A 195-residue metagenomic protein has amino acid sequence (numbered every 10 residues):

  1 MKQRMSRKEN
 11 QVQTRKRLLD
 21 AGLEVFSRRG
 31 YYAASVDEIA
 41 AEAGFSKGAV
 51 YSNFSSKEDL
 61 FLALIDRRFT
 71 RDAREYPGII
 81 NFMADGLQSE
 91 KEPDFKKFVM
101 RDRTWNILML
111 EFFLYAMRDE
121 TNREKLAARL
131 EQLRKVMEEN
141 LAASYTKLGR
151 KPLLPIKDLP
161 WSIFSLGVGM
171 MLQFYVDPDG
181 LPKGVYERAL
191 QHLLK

Functional and structural regions predicted by a protein language model:
M1-R29, A33-F45, E58-D59: Basic, helix-initiating cap at the start of DNA-binding domains
Q11, L19, I65, F69 (+2 more regions): Amphipathic, non-transmembrane alpha-helical scaffold segments
F26, S35-V36, K47, Y51 (+4 more regions): Amphipathic alpha-helical segments enriched in hydrophobic/aromatic and basic residues that form the DNA-contacting
S55-D59, A63, M100, T104 (+2 more regions): Residues in soluble alpha-helical coiled-coils and helical-bundle/repeat scaffolds
A63, R74-W105, I156-I163: Hydrophobic alpha-helical connector segments
R74-N81, M100-I107, E120-K147, R188: Amphipathic alpha-helical packing segments from all-alpha helical-bundle domains
D94-M100, M109-D119, A189-L193: Helix-loop "lid/cap" segments that line or gate small-molecule binding pockets
R123-A127, S144-L193: Hydrophobic/aromatic-rich alpha-helical bundle segments in the mid-to-C-terminal region
